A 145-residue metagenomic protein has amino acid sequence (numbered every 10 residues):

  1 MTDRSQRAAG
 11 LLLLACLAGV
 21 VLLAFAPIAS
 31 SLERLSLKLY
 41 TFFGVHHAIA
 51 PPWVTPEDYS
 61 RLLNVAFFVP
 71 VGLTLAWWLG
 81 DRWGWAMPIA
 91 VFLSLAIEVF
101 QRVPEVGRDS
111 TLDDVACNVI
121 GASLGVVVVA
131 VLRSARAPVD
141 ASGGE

Functional and structural regions predicted by a protein language model:
M1-L112, V126-E145: Bulky hydrophobic segments
C117-V129: Specific transmembrane alpha-helix
